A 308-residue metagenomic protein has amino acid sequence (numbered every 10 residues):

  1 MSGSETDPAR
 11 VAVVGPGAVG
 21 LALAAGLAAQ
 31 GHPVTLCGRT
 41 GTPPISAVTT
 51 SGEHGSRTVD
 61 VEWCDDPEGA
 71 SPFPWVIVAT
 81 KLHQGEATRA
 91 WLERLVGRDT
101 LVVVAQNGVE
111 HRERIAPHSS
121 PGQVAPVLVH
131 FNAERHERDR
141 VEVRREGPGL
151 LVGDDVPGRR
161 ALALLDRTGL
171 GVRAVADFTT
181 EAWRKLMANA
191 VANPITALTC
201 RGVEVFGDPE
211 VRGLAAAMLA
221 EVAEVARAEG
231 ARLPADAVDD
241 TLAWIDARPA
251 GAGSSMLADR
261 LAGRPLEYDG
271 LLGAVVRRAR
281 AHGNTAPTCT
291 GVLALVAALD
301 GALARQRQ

Functional and structural regions predicted by a protein language model:
M1-T58: NAD(P)+-binding Rossmann beta1-loop-alpha1 motif at the extreme N-terminus of oxidoreductases
V11, P33-V34, V102, V124 (+1 more regions): Hydrophobic anchor at the start of a short beta-strand that flanks the dinucleotide cofactor-binding loop
L23, H54-R140: Rossmann-like NAD(P)(H) cofactor-binding subdomain of soluble oxidoreductases
H32, L170, A231: Short phosphate-binding/catalytic loops that engage adenosine nucleotides
P33, P74-V76, R98-V102, P148-L150 (+1 more regions): Short active-site oxyanion
A105-K185, V191: Rossmann-fold dinucleotide-binding core
T179-A223, P249-A250: Active-site-proximal catalytic alpha-helix in oxidoreductases
A216, A220-Q308: NAD(P)-dependent Rossmann-like dehydrogenase/reductase catalytic/cofactor-binding core
